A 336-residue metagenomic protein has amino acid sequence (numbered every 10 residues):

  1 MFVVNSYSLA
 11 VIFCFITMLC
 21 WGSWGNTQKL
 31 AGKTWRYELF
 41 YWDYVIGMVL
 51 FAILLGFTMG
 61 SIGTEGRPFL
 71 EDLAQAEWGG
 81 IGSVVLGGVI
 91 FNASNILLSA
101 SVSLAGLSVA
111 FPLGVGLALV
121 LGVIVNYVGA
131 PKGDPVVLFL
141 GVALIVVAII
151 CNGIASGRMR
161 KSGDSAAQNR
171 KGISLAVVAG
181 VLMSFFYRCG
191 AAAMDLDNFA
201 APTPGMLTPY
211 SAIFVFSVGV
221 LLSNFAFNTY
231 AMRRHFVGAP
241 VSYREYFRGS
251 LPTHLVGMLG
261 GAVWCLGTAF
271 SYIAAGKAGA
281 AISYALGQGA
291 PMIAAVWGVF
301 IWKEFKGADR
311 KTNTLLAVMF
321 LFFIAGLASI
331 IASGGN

Functional and structural regions predicted by a protein language model:
M1-N336: Polytopic alpha-helical membrane proteins, predominantly small-molecule transporters/carriers
